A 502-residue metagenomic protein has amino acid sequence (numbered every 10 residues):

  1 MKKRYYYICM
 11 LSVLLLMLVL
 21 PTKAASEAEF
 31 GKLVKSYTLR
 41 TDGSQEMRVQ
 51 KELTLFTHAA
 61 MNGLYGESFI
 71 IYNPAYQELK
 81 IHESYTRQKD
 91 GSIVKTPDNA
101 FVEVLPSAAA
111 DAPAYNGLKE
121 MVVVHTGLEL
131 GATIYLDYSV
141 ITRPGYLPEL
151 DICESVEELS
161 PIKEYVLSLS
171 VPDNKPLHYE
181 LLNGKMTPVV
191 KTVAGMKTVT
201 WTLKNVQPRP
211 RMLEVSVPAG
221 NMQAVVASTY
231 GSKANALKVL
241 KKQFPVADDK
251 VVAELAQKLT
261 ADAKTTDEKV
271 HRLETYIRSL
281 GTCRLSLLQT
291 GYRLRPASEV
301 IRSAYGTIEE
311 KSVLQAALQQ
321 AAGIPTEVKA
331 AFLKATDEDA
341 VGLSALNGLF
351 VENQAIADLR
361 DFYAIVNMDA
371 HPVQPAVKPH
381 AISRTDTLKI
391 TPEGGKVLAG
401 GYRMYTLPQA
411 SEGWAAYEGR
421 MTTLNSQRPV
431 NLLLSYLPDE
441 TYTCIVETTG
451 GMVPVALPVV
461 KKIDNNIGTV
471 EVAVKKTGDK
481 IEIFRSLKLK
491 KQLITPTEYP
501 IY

Functional and structural regions predicted by a protein language model:
M1-M10: Bacterial N-terminal signal peptides that target proteins for export
Y5-Y6, M17, D249: Generic alpha-helix initiation/capping and coil-helix boundary signal
C9-V19: Bacterial N-terminal signal peptides
A24-Y502: A sensor for short, sequence-defined functional sites
